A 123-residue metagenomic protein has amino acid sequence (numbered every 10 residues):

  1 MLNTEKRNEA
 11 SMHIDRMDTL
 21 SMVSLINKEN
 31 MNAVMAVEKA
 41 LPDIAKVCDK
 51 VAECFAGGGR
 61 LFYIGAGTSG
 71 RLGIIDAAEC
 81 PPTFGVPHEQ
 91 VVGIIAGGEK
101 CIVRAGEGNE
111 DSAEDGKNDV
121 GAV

Functional and structural regions predicted by a protein language model:
M1-A36: Cofactor-/ligand-binding subdomain signature composed of acidic, glycine-rich, tryptophan-containing flexible loops
N8, A45-D49, R60: Short, positively charged patches
I14-D18, D43, G108-D115: Short secondary-structure boundary/capping elements
S21, K46-K50, S112-D119: Well-ordered alpha-helical segments embedded in enzymatic catalytic cores
V37, P81, G85-V123: Glycine-rich oxoanion-binding loops at beta->alpha junctions
K39-C54: A short, well-structured juxtamembrane/interface segment
K50-C101: Active-site cofactor/substrate anionic-group-binding motifs, chiefly glycine- and Lys/Arg-rich phosphate-binding loops
